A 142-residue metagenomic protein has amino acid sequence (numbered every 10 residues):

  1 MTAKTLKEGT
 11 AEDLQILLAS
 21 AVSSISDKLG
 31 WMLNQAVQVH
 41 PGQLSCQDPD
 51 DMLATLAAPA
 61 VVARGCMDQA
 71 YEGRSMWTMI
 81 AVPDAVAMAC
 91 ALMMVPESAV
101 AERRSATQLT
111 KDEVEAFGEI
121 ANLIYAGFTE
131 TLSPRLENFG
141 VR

Functional and structural regions predicted by a protein language model:
M1-R142: N-terminal auxiliary interaction/assembly segments of multi-subunit proteins
